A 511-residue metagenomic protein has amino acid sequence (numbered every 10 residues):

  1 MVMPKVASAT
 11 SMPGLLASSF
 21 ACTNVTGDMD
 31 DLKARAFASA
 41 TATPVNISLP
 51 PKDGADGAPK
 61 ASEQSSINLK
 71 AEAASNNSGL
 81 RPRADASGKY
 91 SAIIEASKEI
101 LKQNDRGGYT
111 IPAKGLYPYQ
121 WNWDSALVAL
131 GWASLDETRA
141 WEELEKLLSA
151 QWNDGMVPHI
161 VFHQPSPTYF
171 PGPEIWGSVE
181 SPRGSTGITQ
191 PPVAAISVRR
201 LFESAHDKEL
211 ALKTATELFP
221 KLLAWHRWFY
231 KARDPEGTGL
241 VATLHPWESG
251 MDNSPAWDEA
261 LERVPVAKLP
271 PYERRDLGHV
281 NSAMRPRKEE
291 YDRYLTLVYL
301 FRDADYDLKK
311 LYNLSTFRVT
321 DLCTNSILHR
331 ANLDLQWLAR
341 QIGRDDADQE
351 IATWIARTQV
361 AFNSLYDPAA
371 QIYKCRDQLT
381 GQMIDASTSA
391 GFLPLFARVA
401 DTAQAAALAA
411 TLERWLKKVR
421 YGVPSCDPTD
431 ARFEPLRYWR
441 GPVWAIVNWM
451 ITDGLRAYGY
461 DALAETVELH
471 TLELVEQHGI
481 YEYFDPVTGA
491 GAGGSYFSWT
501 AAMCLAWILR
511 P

Functional and structural regions predicted by a protein language model:
K5-S11, S18-T26, R35, S39-T41 (+2 more regions): Low-acidity, Ser/Thr- and Arg-rich intrinsically disordered low-complexity segments
A21-D28, A61, A71-A74: Bacterial Sec-dependent signal peptides at the C-terminal "C-region" and cleavage site
S39-T43, K60, G79: N-terminal polybasic/positive-inside topogenic patches
L80-Q120, K146-G184, T238-T320, R357-V443 (+1 more regions): Extended glycan-interaction surfaces of carbohydrate-active proteins
K89-S97, D136-S149, K208-F229, A331 (+4 more regions): Extended, well-ordered alpha-helical scaffold segments
S125-G155, A390-D401, N448-D461, E468: Alpha-helical support elements that line or immediately flank enzyme active sites and cofactor-binding pockets
V193-P255: Internal, well-ordered domain-core segments that constitute the primary functional module of diverse proteins
S315-I342, P442-W449, D453-Y458, A462: Long, repeat-rich segments with strong aromatic
